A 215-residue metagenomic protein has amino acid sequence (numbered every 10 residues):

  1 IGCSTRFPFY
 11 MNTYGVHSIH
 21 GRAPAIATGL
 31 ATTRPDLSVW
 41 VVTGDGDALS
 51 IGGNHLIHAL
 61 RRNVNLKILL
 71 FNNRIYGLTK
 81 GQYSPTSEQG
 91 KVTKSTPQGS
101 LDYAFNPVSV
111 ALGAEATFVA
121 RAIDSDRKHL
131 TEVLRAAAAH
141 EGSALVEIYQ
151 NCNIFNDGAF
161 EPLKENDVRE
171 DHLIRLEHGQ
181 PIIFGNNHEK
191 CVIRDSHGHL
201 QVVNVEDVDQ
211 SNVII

Functional and structural regions predicted by a protein language model:
I1-C3, G46-L49, D126-R127, Q150-N153: Gly/Ser/Thr-rich loops at beta-strand to alpha-helix junctions that form or flank small-molecule/cofactor-binding
C3-G77, T131: Thiamine diphosphate
P8-F9, T79-G81, N156-A159: Short, well-ordered secondary-structure micro-motifs
T13-G15, A59, S84-E88, A137 (+1 more regions): Short, hinge-like loop/turn segments at secondary-structure boundaries
T33-D36, S84-A139: Conserved thiamine diphosphate
L37-W40, N65-L69, S109, T117-A120 (+1 more regions): Structural motif
T117-I174: ATP/pyrophosphate-binding catalytic subdomain of soluble kinases
I154-I215: Flexible, low-complexity linker and terminal segments
